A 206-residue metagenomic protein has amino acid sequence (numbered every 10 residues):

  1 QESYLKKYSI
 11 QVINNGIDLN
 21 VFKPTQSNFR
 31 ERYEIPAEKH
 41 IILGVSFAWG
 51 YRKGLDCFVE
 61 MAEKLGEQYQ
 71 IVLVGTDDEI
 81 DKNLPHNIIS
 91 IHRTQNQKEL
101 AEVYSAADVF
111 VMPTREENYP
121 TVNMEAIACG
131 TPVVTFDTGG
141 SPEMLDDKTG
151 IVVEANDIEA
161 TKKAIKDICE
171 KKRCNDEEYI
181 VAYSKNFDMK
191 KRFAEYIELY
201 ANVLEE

Functional and structural regions predicted by a protein language model:
Q1-V12, I17-V21: A short, active-site helix/loop in glycosyltransferases that binds the activated sugar's phosphate group
K23-I35: A short helix/loop element that forms part of the nucleotide-sugar donor recognition site in Leloir-type
P36-K53, V59-E63: Conserved donor-binding/catalytic core segment of Leloir-type glycosyltransferases
D78-K98: Nucleotide-activated donor-binding/catalytic signature segment of Leloir-type glycosyltransferases, i.e., the conserved
R93, D147, I151-I158, D167-R173: Conserved acidic donor-binding segment of nucleotide-sugar-dependent glycosyltransferases
E102-A107: Short alpha-helical donor nucleotide-sugar binding micro-motif in glycosyltransferases
R115: Aromatic "clamp/platform" in nucleotide-sugar-dependent glycosyltransferases that forms part of the donor/acceptor
P132-T135: Short hydrophobic beta-strand element within catalytic cores of glycosyltransferases and related nucleotide-activated
